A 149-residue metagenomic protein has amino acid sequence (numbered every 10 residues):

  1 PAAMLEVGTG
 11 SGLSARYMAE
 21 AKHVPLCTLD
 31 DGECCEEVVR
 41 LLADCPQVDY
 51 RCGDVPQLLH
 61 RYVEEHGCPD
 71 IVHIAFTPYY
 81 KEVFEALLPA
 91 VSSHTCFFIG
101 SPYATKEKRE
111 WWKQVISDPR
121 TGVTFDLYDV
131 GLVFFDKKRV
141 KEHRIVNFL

Functional and structural regions predicted by a protein language model:
P1-Q57: SAM cofactor-binding core of SAM-dependent methyltransferases, primarily the Rossmann-like beta-alpha-beta module
A3, G67-C68, S93, R120: Short loop/turn motifs at secondary-structure junctions
M4, T28, H73, F98-I99: Generic enzyme active-site microenvironment
E6, I74, F135: Redox-cofactor binding/interface segments in oxidoreductases and associated redox assembly factors
S11-G12, F76-Y80: Short beta->alpha connector loops
P56-G67, A86: Short amphipathic alpha-helix with an adjacent loop that forms part of the alpha/beta core around
H66-I74: Short SAM/SAH-binding signature in class I
P78-L149: C-terminal substrate-binding/active-site "lid" region of AdoMet-derived donor-dependent transferases
